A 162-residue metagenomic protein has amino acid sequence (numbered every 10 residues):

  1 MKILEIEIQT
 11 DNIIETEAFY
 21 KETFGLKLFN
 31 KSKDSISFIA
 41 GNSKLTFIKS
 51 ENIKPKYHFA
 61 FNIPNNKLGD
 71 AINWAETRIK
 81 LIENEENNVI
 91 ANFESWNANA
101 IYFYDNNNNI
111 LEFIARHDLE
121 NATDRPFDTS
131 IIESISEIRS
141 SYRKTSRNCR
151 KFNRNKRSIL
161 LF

Functional and structural regions predicted by a protein language model:
M1-E5: Extreme N-terminal starter segment of soluble prokaryotic enzymes
I6, F59, I138: Hydrophobic adenine-recognition pocket in adenosine-nucleotide-binding enzymes
E7-L45, E94-W96, R143-F162: Core segments of cupin and vicinal oxygen chelate
I13, F61-N107, S140-F162: Vicinal oxygen chelate
N42-I53, Y57: Conserved donor-binding loop and adjoining core beta-sheet/short helix segment in diverse acyl/aminoacyl transferases
N87-E133: Hydrophobic, well-structured mid-protein blocks that either form specific transmembrane helices
F127-S146: Short, solvent-exposed cationic patches
